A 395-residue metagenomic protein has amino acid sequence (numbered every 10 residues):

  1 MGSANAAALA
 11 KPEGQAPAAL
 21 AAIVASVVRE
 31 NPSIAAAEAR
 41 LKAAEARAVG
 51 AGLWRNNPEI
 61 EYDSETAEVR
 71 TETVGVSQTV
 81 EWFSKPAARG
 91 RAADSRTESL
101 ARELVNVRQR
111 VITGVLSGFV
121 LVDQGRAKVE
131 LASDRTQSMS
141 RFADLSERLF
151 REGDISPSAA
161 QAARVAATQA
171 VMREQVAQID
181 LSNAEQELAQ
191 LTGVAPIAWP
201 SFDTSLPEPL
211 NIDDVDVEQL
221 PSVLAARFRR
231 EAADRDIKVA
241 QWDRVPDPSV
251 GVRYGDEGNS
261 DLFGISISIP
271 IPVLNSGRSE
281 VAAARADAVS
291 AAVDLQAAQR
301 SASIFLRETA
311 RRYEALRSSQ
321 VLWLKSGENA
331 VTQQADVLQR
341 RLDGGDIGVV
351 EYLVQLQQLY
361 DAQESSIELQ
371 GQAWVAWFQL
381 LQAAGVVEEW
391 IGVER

Functional and structural regions predicted by a protein language model:
M1-E59, D63, T79-V80, A87-A88 (+10 more regions): Bacterial Sec-pathway N-terminal export signals of envelope proteins
S3, V107-Q219, T309-L316, Q320 (+1 more regions): Periplasmic alpha-helical coiled-coil/stalk elements that build and connect Gram-negative outer-membrane
A22-W82, V217-A282, A286-V289, V293-D294 (+7 more regions): A small-residue-enriched
I23, E30, A37, T79 (+21 more regions): Amphipathic alpha-helical coiled-coil segments and their boundaries
V24, S146, D213, V337-Q339: Generic hydrophobic alpha-helical segments
A36, L41-A43, A48-G50, G90-A92 (+25 more regions): Heptad-repeat amphipathic alpha-helical coiled-coil interaction surface used for oligomerization/assembly
V107-Q109, Q169-V194, A330-V386: Short segments within alpha-helical structural elements
